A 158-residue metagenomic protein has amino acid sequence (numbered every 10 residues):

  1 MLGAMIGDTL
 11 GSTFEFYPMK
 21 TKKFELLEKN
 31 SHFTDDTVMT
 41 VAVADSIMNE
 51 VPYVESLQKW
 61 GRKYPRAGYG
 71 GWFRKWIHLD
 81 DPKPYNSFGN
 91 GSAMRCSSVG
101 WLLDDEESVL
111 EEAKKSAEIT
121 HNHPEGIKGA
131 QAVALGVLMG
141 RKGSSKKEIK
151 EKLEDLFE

Functional and structural regions predicted by a protein language model:
M1-E158: Structured, active/binding-site neighborhoods that engage oxygen-rich ligands
